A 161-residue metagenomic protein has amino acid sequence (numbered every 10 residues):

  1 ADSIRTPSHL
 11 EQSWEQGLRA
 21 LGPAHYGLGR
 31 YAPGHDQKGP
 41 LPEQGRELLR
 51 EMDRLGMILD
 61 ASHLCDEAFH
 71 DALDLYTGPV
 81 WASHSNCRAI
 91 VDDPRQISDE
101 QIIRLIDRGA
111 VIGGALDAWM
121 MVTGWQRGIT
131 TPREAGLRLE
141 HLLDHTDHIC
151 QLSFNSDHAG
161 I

Functional and structural regions predicted by a protein language model:
A1-Q126, R138-A159: Extended, charged catalytic domains and RNA/DNA-binding interfaces, predominantly in divalent-metal-using enzymes
G128-T131: Intrinsically disordered, low-complexity Ser/Thr- and acidic-rich flexible linkers and loops, especially at boundaries
